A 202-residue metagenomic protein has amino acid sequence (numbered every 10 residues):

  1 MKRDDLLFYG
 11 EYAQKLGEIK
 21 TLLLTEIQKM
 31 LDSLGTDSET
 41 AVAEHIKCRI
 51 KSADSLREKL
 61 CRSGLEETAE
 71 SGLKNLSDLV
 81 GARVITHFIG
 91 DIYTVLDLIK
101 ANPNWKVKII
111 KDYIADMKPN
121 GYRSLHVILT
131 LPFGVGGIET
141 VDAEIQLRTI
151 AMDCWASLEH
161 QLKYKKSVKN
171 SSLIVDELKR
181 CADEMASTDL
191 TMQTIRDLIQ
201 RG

Functional and structural regions predicted by a protein language model:
M1-S77, A186, R196-R201: Charge-rich, low-complexity segments
K2-Y9, V84, V168-S171: Short, structured coil/loop segments at alpha-helix boundaries
L73, T86-Q193: Long beta-strand-rich cores associated with HINT superfamily self-processing modules
D78-A82: Short amphipathic alpha-helical segments
